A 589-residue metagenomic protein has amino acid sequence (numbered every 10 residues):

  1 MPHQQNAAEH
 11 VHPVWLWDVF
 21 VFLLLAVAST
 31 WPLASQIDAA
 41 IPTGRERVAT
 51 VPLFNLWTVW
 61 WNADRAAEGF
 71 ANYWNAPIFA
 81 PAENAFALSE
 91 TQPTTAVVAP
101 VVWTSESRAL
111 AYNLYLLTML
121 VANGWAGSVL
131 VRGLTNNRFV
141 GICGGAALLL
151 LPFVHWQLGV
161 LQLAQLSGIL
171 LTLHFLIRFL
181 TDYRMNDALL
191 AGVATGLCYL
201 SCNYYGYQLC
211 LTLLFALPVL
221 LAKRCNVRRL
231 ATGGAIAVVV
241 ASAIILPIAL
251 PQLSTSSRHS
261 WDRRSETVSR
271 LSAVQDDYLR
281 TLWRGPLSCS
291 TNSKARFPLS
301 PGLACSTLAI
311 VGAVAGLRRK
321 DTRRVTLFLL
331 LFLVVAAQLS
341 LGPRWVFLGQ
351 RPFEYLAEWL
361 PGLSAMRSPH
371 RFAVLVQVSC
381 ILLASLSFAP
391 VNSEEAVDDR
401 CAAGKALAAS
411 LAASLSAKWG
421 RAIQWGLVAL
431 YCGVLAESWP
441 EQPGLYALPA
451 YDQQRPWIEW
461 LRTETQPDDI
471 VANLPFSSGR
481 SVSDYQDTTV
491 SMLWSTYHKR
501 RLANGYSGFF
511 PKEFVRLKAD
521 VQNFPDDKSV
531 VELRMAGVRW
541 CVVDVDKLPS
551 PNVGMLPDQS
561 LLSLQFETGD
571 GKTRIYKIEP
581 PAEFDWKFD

Functional and structural regions predicted by a protein language model:
Q4-N6, R178-L180, L209-S242, A313-T322 (+2 more regions): Perimembrane helix-loop-helix junctions
W17-L24, V193-A194, N226-L250, L327-V335 (+1 more regions): Hydrophobic alpha-helical membrane-interfacial segments at the cytosolic entry of transmembrane helices
F22, Y115-L134, R138-L221, A237-A241 (+2 more regions): Membrane-embedded helix bundles of polyisoprenyl
L25-N123, A147, L151-W156, V160-L166 (+4 more regions): Membrane-interface coil-to-helix junctions
G44-R65, L246-G316, P361, A365 (+2 more regions): Periplasmic/ER-lumenal interhelical loops and adjacent helix-loop junctions in multi-pass membrane proteins
L214, G234-S242, L382, F388-S438: Signature aromatic-anchored transmembrane alpha helix within multi-pass, membrane-resident enzymes that catalyze glycan
W261-S272, A429-D589: Extracytoplasmic
G302-Q338, A389: Hydrophobic, aromatic-rich transmembrane alpha-helices and their immediate juxtamembrane boundary segments
